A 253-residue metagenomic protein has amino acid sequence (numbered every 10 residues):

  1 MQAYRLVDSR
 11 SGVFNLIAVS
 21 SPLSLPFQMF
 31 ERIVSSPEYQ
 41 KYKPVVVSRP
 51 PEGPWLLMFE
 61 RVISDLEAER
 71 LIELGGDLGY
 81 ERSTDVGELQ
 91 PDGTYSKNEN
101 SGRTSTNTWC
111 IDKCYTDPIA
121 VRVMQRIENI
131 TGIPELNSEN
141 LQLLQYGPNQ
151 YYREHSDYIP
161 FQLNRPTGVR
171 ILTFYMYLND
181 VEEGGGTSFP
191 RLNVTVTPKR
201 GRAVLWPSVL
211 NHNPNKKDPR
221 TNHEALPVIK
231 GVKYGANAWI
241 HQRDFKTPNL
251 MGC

Functional and structural regions predicted by a protein language model:
M1-L205, V209-C253: Fe(II)/2-oxoglutarate oxygenase catalytic core
